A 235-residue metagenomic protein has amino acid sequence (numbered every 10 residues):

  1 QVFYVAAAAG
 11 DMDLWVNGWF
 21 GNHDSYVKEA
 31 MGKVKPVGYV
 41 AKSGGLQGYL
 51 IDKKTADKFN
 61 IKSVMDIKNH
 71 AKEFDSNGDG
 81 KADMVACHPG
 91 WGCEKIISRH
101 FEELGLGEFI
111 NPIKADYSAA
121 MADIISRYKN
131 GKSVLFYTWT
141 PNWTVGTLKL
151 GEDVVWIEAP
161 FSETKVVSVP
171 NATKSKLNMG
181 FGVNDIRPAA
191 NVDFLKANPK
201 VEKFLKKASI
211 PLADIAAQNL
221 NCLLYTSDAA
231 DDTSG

Functional and structural regions predicted by a protein language model:
V2, G21, E103-G105, I113-A216: Flexible, solvent-exposed loop/hinge segments that line or gate ligand/substrate-binding clefts
V2-L50: N-terminal segment of the mature folded domain
Y4, V64, K68, E94 (+5 more regions): Extracytoplasmic/secreted envelope proteins and their assembly/folding machinery, especially bacterial periplasmic
D11, V16-W19, H23, V27 (+7 more regions): Sec/Tat-exported extracytoplasmic proteins
F20, K54-A56, A86-G92, V192-L195: Short coil/turn segments
V34-V85: A conserved helix-loop-strand patch within extracytoplasmic ligand-binding domains of the periplasmic binding
D79-A82, E108, G131-S133: Loop/turn elements at helix/coil->beta-strand transitions in domains of secreted/extracellular proteins
Y225-G235: Single conserved hydrophobic/aromatic residue that forms the stacking wall/gate of nucleotide- or nucleobase-binding
